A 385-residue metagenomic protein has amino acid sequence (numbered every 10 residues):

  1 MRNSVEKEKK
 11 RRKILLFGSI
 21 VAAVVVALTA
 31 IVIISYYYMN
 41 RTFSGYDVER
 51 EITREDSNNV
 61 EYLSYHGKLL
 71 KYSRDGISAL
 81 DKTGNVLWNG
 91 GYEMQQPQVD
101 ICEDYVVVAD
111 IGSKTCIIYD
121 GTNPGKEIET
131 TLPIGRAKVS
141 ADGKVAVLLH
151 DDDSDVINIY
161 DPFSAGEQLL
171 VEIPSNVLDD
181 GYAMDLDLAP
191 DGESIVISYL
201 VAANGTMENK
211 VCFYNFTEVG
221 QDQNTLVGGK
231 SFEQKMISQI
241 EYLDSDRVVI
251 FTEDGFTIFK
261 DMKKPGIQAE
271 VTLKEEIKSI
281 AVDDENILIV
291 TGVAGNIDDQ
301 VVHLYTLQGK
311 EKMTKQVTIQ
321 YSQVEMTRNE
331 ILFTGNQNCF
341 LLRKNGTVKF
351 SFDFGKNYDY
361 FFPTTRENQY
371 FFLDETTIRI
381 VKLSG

Functional and structural regions predicted by a protein language model:
M1-L16: N-terminal Lys/Arg-rich, disordered targeting/topogenic segments
Y36, G76-S78, K114-I118, D153-Y160 (+5 more regions): Structural motif
R41-N58, D81, N85-Q95, P124-T130 (+7 more regions): Aromatic (tryptophan-biased) beta-strands that constitute blades/sheets of beta-rich domains
R54-S64, E93-D104, L132-G143, V177-D187 (+5 more regions): Repeated scaffold domains used in trafficking and secretory/extracellular systems, primarily beta-propellers
L69, V106, V145-A146, G192-I195 (+4 more regions): Hydrophobic beta-strand positions that form the internal "hydrophobic ladder" of WD40/Gbeta-like beta-propeller blades
V86-A141, Q268-V271, K278-L304: Structured, soluble extracytoplasmic/luminal domains of envelope-associated proteins
P97-S198: Non-cytosolic head/periplasmic domains of membrane-anchored proteins
D180-H303: Acidic, serine/threonine- and glycine-rich low-complexity intrinsically disordered segments that serve as flexible
